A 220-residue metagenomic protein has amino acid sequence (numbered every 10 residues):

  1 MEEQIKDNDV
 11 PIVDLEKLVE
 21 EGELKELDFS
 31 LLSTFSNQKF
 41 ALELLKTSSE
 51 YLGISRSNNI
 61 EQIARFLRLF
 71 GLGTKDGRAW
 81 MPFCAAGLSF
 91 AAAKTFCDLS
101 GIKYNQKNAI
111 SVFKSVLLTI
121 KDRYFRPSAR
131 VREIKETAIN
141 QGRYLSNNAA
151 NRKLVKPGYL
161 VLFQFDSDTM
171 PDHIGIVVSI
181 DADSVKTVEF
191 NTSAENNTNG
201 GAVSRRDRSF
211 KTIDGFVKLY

Functional and structural regions predicted by a protein language model:
E2-K114: N-terminal capping segments
E2-K17, K25, F29, S33 (+2 more regions): Aromatic- and glycine-rich peptidoglycan recognition patches
L18, S49, L67, A138 (+3 more regions): Compositionally biased, low-complexity repeat tracts
T34, T47-Y51, T119, T137 (+1 more regions): Residues that form generic nucleotide/phosphate-binding pockets
F40-L42, I102-N197: ...with weaker cross-activation on analogous glycine-rich loops/strands in unrelated enzymes
S55, G73-K75, K103, Y144 (+3 more regions): Compositionally biased, intrinsically disordered low-complexity regions
G71, G87, A138, N148 (+1 more regions): Solvent-exposed, flexible loop/coil residues
